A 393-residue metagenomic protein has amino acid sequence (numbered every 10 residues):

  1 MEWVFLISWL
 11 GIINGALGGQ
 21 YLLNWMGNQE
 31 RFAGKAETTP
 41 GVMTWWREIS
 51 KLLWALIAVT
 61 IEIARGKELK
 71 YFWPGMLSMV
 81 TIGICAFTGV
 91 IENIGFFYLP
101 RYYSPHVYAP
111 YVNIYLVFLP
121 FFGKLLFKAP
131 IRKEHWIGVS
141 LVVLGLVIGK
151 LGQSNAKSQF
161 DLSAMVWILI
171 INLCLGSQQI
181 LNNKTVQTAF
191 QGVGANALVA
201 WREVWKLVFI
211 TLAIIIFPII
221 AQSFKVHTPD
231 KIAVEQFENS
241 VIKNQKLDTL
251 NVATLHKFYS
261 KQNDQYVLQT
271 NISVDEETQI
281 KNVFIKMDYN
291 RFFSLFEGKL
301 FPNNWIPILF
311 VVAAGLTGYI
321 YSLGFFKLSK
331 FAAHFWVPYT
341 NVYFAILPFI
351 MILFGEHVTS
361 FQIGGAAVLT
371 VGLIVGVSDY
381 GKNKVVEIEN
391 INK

Functional and structural regions predicted by a protein language model:
M1-N14, V117-S177, K184, E235 (+4 more regions): Juxtamembrane helix-loop boundary signature in multi-pass membrane transporters
M1-V42, F87, I91, K157-G192 (+7 more regions): Glycine-/small-residue-enriched transmembrane alpha-helix faces in small-molecule transporters and effluxers
W3-I12, K67-G95, L162-N172, K225-K243 (+3 more regions): Loop-to-transmembrane-helix transition segments
W25, Y98, Y102, K124-L125 (+4 more regions): Membrane-interface helix caps of multi-pass small-molecule transporters
W25-K35, K67-Y71, L151-F160, Q187-A189 (+3 more regions): Membrane-interface helix termini and inter-helical loops of multi-pass transporters
A36-I91, S177, V199-K225, Q279-N290 (+2 more regions): Transmembrane alpha-helices of multi-pass small-molecule transport proteins
E37-T38, V42-W46, N93, Y102-V117 (+3 more regions): Helix-helix packing/entry segments at the starts of transmembrane helices
L52-V59, N93, V117-K124, V139 (+7 more regions): Hydrophobic transmembrane alpha-helices of multi-pass small-molecule transporters
